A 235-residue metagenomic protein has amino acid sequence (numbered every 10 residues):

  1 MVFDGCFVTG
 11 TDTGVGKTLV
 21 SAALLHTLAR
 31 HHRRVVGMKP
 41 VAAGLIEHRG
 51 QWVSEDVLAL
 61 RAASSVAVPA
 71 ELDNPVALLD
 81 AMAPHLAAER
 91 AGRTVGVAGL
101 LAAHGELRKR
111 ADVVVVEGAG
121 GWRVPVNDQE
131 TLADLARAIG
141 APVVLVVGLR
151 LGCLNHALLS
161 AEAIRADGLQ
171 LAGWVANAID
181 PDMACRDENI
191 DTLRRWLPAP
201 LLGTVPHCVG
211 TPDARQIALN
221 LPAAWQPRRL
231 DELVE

Functional and structural regions predicted by a protein language model:
F3-G5, L19-T94, A98, A103-E106: N-terminal phosphate/diphosphate-binding loop that engages ATP/GTP or pyrophosphate donors across diverse enzyme folds
V8-T9: Hydrophobic anchor at the beta1->P-loop junction of P-loop NTPases
V15-G16: Conserved glycine(s) of the Walker
K39, V144-V147, A172-A178: Short internal beta-strands
L60, V97-L100, H104-D128: Switch II (G3) loop of P-loop NTPases
N127-R150: Inter-motif core of Ras-like GTPase G domains
A161-E235: C-terminal lobe/tail of nucleotide-utilizing enzymes
